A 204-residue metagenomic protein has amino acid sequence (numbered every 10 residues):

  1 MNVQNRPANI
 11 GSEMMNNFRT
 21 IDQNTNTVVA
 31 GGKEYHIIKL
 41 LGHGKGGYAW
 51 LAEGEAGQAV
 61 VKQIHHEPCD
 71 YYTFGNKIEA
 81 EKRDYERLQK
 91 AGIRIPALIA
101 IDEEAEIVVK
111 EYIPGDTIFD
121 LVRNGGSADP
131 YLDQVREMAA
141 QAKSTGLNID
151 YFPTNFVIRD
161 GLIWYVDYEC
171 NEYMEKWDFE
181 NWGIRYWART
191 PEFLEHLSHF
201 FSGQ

Functional and structural regions predicted by a protein language model:
M1-I38: Juxta-kinase regulatory segment immediately upstream of eukaryotic protein kinase catalytic domains
E34-E79: ATP-binding glycine-rich loop module of kinase domains
A59, R94, V108, W164-D167: Protein kinase-like catalytic core scaffold
T73-A91: The N-lobe alphaC helix and its flanking beta3-alphaC-beta4 segment of protein kinase-like domains, centered on
F74, I93-L132: Conserved structural core of kinase catalytic domains
Q134-Q141: Conserved hydrophobic core/spine positions of the Hanks-type protein kinase catalytic domain
K143-N148, R159-Q204: C-lobe/activation-segment region of protein kinase-like
Y151-F156: Hydrophobic residue at the +6 position relative to the catalytic HRD Asp in the kinase catalytic loop
